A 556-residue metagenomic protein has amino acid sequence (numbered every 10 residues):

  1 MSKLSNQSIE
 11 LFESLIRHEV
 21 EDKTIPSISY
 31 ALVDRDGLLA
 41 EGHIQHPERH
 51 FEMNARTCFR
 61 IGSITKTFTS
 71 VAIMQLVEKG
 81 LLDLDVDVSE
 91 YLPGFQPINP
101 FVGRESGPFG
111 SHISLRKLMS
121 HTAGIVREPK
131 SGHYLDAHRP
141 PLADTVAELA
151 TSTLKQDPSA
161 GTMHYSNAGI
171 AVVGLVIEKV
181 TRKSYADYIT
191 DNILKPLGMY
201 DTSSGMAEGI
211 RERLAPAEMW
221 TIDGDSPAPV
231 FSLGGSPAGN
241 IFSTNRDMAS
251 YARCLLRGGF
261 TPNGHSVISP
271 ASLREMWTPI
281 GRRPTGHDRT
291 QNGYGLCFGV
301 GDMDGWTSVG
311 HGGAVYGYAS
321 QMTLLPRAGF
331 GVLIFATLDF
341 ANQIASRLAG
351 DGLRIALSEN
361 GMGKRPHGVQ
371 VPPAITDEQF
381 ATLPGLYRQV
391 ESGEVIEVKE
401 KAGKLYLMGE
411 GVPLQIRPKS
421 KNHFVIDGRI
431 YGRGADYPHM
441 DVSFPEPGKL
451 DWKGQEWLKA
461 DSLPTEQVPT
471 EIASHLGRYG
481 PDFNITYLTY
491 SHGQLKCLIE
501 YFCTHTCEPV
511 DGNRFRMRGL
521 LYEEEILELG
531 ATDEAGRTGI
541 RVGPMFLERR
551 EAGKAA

Functional and structural regions predicted by a protein language model:
K3-I61, L81-D83, Q96-E105, A143-S152 (+1 more regions): Short, conserved catalytic-motif segment at the N-terminal edge
E13-I16, Y30, D36, R60-D87 (+2 more regions): Active-site SXXK
T24-S27, G317-A319, S392, N484: Short, small/polar residue-rich loop motifs at catalytic or cofactor-binding pockets
G37-L38, G42-H46, N99-Y316, Q321 (+1 more regions): Short, surface-exposed loop or secondary-structure junction motifs that flank catalytic or metal-binding residues
A40, G310, Q321-L338, K449-W452 (+1 more regions): Short, well-ordered beta-strand elements
H46-R49, D339-A341, E523: A short acidic/small-residue loop/turn micro-motif
V315-G361: Structured C-terminal helix/loop/strand segments within mature extracytoplasmic catalytic/sensor domains
G350-A556: Peripheral terminal and inter-domain segments
